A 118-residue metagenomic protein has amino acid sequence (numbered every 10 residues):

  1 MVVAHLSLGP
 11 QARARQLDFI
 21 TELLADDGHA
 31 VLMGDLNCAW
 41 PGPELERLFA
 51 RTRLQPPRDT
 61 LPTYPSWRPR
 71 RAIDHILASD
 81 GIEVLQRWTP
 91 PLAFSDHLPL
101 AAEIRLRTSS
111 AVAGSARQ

Functional and structural regions predicted by a protein language model:
M1-Q118: Active-site regions of metal-assisted phosphoester/phosphodiester hydrolases, unifying DNase/endonuclease modules
